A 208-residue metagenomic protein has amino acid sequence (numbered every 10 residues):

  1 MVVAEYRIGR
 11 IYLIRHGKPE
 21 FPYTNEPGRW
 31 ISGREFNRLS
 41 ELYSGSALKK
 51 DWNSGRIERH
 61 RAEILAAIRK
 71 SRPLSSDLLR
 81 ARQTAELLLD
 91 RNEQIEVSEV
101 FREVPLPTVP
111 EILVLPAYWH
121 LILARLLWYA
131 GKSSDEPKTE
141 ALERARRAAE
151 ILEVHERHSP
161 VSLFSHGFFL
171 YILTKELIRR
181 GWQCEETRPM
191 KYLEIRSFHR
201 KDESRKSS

Functional and structural regions predicted by a protein language model:
V2-S98, Y118-R147, L193, K201: Active-site-proximal alpha-helix that buttresses catalytic centers in soluble enzyme cores
V2-Y12, F21-N25, N92, R146-S207: Active-site-adjacent alpha-helix immediately C-terminal to a catalytic or transition-state-stabilizing loop
Q83-L87, T108, I172-L177: A short acidic (Asp/Glu
L87, T108-E111, E185-E186, M190: Preference for well-ordered, secondary-structure-rich cores of eukaryotic proteins
Q94-P110: A short, structured active-site edge motif that brings together acidic residues
V109-Y118, E203: Short, surface-exposed amphipathic charged segments that create phosphate/polyanion-binding patches used for binding
